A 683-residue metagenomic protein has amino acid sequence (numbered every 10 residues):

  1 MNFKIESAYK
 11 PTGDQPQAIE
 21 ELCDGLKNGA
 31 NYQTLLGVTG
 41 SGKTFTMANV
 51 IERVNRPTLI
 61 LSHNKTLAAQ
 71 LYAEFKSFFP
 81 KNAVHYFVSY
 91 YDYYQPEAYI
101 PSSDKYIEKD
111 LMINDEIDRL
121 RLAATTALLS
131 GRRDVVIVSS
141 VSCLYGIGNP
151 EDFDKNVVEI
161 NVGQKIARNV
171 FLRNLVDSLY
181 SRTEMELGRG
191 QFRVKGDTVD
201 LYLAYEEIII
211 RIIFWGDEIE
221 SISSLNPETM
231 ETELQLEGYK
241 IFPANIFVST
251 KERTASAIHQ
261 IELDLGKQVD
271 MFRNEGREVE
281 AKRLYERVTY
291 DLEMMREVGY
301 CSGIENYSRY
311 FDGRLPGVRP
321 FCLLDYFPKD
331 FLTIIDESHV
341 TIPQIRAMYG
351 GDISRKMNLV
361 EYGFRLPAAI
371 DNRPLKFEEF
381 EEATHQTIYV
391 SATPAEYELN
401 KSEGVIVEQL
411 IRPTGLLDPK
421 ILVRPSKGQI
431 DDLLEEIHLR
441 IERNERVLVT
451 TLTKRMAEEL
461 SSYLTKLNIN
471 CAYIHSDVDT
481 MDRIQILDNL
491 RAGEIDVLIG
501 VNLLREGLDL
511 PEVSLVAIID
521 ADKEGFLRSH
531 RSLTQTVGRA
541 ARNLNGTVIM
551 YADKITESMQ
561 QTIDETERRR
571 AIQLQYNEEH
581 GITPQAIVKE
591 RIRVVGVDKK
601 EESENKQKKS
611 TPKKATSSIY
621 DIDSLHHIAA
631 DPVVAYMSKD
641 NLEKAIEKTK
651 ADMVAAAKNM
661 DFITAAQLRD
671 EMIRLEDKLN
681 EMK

Functional and structural regions predicted by a protein language model:
M1-L36: Conserved pre-motif I regulatory segment
N28-T34, R56-P57, R133-V135, E445-R446: Pre-Walker A (Motif I) flank of P-loop NTPase domains
N28-V50: Walker A/P-loop
P57-A69, Y86, R277, R440-S462: Conserved strand-helix element at the start of the C-terminal RecA-like helicase core
P80-S89, G303, R446-L448, L460-D482: Conserved RecA-like helicase motor-core motifs
F87-D432, E436-E442, S461, I495 (+2 more regions): N-terminal cationic and glycine-rich segments that engage phosphates or anionic surfaces
E151-D152, T453-H475, R674, K678: Conserved helicase motor "Helicase C" RecA-like lobe of SF1/SF2 P-loop NTPases
V478-G500: Conserved helicase ATPase core of P-loop NTP-dependent helicases/translocases
